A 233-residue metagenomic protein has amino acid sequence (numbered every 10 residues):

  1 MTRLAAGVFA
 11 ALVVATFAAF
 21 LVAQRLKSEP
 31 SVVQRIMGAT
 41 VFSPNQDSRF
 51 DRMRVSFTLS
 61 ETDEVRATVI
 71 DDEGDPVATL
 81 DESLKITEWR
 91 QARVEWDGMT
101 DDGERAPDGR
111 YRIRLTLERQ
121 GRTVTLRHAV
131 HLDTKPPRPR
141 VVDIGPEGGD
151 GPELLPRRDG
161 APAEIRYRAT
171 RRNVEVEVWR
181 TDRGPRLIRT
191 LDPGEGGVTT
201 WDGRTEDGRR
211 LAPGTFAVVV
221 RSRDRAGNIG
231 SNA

Functional and structural regions predicted by a protein language model:
A5-Q24: Hydrophobic membrane-insertion alpha-helices, especially the h-region of bacterial N-terminal signal peptides
R25-Q34, G121-D143, E147, D224-A233: Flexible, low-complexity linkers/stalks enriched in Thr/Pro that connect modular domains
V41-R52, G98-R105, G109, G145-P162 (+1 more regions): Acidic, glycine-anchored loop motifs typical of Ca2+
M53-L59, W96, P162-A169: Aromatic/hydrophobic beta-strand junction motif of beta-rich domains
L59-E64, R168-V174, G194-E195: Short proline/glycine-enriched turn/loop motifs at strand-loop junctions of beta-rich domains
R66-I70, E175-W179: Beta-strand signatures of extracellular beta-sandwich domains
P76-A106, G184-L211: Glycine-centered tight-turn motifs at strand-turn-strand junctions
L115-L117, V220-S222: Conserved structural position at the C-terminal beta-strand of extracellular beta-sandwich adhesion modules
